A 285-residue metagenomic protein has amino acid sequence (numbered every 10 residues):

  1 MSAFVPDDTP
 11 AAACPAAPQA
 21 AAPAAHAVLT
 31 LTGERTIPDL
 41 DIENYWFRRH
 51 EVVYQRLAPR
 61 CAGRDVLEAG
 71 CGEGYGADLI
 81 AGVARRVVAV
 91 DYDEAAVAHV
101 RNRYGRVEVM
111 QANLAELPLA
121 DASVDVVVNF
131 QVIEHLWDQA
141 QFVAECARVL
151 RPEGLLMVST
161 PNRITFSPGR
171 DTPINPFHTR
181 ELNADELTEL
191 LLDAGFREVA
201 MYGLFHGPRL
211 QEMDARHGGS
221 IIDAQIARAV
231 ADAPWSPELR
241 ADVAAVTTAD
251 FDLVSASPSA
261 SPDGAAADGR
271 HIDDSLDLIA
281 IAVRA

Functional and structural regions predicted by a protein language model:
S2-A120, V126-F130, A140-V143, G203-F205 (+3 more regions): Conserved N-terminal segment of class I S-adenosyl-L-methionine
Q131-H135: A short His-aromatic
A140-L155: A short glycine-rich, Lys/Arg-flanked "PGG" loop and its adjoining helix->strand segment in the class I
V158-R180: Short, glycine-/aromatic-enriched active-site segment of Class I SAM-dependent methyltransferases
P168-T172, L210-H217: Short aromatic-enriched loop/helix-cap "lid" or pocket-rim segments at secondary-structure transitions that line
T179-G195: Short alpha-helix
F196-G207: Conserved S-adenosyl-L-methionine
